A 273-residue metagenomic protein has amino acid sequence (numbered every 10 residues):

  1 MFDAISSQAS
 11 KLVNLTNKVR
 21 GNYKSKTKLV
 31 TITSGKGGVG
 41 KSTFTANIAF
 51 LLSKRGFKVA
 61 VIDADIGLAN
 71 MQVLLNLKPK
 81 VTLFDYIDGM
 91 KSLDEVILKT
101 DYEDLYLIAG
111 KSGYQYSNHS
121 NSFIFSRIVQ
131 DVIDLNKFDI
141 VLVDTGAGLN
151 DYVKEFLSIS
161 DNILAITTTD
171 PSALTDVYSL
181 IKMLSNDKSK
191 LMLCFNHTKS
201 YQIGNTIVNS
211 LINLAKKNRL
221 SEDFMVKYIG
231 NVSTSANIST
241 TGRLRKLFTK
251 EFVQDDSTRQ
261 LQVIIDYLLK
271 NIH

Functional and structural regions predicted by a protein language model:
M1-K36: Extreme N-terminal, non-catalytic leader segments that precede Walker-type/kinase nucleotide-binding cores
F2, R243-H273: NTP-binding/hydrolysis catalytic cores, primarily Walker-type P-loop NTPases
N22, K26-D65: Walker A/P-loop phosphate-binding motif and the immediately C-terminal alpha-helix
A46, F50-K54, S158, S179-K182 (+1 more regions): Short, well-ordered alpha-helices that flank and scaffold nucleotide-derived cofactor binding pockets
A64-D139, T240-L244: P-loop/Walker-type NTP enzyme "switch/lid" segment
I66-L68, S112-Q115, G148, D170-S172 (+2 more regions): Conserved nucleotide-binding/hydrolysis micro-motifs of P-loop NTPases
I140, T145-G230: Conserved catalytic-core segment of NTP-binding enzymes
K216-T249, L261: Beta-strand-loop-alpha "switch" segments that mediate conformational coupling across diverse proteins
